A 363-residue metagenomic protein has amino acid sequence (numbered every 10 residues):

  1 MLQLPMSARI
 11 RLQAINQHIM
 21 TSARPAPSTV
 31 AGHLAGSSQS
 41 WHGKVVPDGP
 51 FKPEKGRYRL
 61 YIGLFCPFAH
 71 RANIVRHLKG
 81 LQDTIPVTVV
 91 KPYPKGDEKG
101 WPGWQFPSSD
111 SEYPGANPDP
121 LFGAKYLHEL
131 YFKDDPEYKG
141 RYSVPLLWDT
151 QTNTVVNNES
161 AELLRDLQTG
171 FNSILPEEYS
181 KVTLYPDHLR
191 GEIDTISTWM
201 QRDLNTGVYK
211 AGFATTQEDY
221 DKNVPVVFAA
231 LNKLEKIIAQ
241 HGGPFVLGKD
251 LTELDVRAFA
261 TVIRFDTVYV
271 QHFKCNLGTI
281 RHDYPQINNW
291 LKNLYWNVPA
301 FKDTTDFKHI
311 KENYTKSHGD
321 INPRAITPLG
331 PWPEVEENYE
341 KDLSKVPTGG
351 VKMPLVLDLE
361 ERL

Functional and structural regions predicted by a protein language model:
M1-L363: C-terminal alpha-helical interaction module
